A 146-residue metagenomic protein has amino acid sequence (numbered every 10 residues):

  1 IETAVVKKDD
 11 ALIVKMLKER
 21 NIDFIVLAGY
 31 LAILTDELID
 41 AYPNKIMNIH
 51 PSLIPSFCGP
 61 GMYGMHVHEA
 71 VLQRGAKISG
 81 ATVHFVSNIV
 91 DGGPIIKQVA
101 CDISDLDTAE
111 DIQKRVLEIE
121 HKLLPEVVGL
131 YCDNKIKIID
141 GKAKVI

Functional and structural regions predicted by a protein language model:
I1-I146: One-carbon transfer enzymes
